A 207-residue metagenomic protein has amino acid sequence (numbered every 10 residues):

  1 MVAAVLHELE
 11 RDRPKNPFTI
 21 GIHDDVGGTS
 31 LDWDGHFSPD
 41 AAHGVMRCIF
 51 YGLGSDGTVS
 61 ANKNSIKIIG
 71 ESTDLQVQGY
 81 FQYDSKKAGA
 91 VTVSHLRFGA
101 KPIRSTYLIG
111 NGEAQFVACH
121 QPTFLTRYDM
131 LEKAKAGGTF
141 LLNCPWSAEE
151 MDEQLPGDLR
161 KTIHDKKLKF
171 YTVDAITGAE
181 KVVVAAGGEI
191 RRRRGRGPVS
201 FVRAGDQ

Functional and structural regions predicted by a protein language model:
M1-R47: Flexible inter-domain linker/hinge segments
G44-G54, T58-Q207: Active-site cofactor/cluster-binding pocket
